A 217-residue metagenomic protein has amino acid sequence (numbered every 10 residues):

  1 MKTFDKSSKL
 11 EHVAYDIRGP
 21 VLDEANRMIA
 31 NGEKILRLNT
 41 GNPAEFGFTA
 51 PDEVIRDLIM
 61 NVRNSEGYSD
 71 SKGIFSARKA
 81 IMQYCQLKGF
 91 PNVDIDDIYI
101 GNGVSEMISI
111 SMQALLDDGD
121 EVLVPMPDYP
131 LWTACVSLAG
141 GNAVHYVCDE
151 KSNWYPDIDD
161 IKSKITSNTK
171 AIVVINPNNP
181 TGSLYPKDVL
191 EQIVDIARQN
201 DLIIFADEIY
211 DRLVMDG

Functional and structural regions predicted by a protein language model:
K2-K6, E11-G103, I110: N-terminal small-domain helix-loop-helix segment of the aminotransferase-like
V21, W132, I193: Aromatic/hydrophobic pocket-lining residues that form π-stacking "cages" and hydrophobic walls in ligand
N31, A139, Q199-N200: Helix C-cap/helix->beta junction micro-motif
N92-I98, D118-E121, N168: Short acidic capping loops at alpha-helix termini that bridge into adjacent secondary structure
A114-V136: Conserved PLP-anchoring active-site segment centered on the Schiff-base-forming lysine
S137-V144: A short helix-loop-beta submotif of the ANL/AMP-binding
V144, D149-D216: Active-site phosphate-binding strand-loop segment of PLP-dependent enzymes
